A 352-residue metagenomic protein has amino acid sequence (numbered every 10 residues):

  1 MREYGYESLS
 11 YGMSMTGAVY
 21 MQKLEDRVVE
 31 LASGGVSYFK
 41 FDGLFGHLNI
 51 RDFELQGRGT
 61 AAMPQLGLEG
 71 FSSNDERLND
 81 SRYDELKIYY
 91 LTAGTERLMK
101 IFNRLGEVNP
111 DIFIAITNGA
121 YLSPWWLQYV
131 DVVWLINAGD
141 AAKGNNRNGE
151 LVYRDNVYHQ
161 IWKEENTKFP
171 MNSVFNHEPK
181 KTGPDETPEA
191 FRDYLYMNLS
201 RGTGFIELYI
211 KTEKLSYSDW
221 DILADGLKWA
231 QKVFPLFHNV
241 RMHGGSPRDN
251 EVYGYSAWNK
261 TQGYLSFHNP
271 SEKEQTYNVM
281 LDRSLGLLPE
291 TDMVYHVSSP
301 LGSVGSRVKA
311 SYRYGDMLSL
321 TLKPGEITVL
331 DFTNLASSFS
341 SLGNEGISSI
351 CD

Functional and structural regions predicted by a protein language model:
M1-F169: Aromatic- and carboxylate-enriched substrate-binding clefts and catalytic-loop regions of carbohydrate-active enzymes
E7-S14, R248-V252, G315: Active-site-adjacent structural elements in folded domains
G35, W258-K260, Y312-R313: Generic beta-strand structural signal
E76-D80, L301-V308: Short, basic/aromatic beta-hairpin or loop at an interaction surface
Y90-G305, M317-V329: Active-site-proximal substrate-binding groove within the catalytic cores of carbohydrate-active enzymes
K309-D352: C-terminal beta-strand-rich structural cap/linker in extracellular carbohydrate-active enzymes
